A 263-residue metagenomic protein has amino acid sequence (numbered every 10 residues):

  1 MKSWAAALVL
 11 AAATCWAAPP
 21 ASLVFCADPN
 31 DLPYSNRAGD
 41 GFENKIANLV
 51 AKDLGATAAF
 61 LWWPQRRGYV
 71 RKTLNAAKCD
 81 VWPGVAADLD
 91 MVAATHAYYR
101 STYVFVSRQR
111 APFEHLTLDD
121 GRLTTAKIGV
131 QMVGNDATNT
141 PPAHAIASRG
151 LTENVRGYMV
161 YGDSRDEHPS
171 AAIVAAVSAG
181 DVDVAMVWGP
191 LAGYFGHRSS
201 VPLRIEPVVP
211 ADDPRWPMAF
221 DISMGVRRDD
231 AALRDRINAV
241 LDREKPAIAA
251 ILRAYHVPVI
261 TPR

Functional and structural regions predicted by a protein language model:
L8-A17: Hydrophobic h-region of N-terminal signal peptides that target proteins for export in Gram-negative bacteria
A18-M91, D163-E167, A254-P258: Extracytoplasmic small-molecule ligand-binding "clamshell" domains of the periplasmic binding protein/Venus flytrap
A27-D31, R100-Y103, P112, H197-L241 (+1 more regions): Periplasmic-binding protein-like
V50, T73-N75, G121, A176-S178 (+2 more regions): Hydrophobic residues within well-ordered alpha-helices
K52-W63, K127, A147-H168, D181: A local structural motif
T57, G134-Y161, N238-R263: Ligand-binding clefts/hinges and TM-proximal coupling segments of bilobed small-molecule sensing domains
G68-Y69, N75, P83-A93, S178-P217: A ligand-binding cleft/hinge motif common to bilobed small-molecule-binding domains
R108-G134, H144: Flexible hinge/capping segments at coil-to-helix
